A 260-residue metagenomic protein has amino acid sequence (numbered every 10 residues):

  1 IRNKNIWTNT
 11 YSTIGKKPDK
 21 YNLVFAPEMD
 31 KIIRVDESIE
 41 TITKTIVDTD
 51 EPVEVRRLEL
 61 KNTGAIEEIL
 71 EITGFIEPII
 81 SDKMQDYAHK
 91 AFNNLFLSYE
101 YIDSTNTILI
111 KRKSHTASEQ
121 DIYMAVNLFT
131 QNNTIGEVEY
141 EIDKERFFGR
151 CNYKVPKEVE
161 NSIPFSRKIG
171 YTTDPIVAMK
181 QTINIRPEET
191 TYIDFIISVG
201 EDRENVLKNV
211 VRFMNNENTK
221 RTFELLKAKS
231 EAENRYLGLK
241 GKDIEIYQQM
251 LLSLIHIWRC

Functional and structural regions predicted by a protein language model:
I1-C260: Anionic coordination/interaction segments
